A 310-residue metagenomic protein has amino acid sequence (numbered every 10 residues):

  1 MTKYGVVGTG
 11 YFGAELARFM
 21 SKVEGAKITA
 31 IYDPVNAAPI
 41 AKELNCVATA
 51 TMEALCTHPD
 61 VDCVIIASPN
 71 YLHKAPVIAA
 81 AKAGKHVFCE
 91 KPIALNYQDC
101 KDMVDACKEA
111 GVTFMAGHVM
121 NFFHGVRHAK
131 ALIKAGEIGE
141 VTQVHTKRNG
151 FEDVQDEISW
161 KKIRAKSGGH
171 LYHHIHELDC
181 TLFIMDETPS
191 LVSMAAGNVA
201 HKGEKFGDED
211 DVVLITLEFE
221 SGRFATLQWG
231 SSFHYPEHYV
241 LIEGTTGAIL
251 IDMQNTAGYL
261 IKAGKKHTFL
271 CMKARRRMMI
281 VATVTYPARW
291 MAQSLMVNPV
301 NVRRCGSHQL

Functional and structural regions predicted by a protein language model:
M1-L44: N-terminal Rossmann-like dinucleotide-binding module
V6, C63-S68, E220, G264 (+1 more regions): C-terminal helix-rich "cap/oligomerization" subdomain common to oxidoreductases
L16, C46-A106: Beta-loop-alpha module in the N-terminal Rossmann-like domain of NAD(P)-dependent dehydrogenases, especially those
C89-E90, F114-A116, I251: Hydrophobic residues in well-ordered beta-strands that form the structural core
D102-V119, G139-V144: Rossmann-fold dehydrogenase core element
M120-F206: Predominantly a Rossmann-like dinucleotide-binding segment in NAD(P)-dependent oxidoreductases
L178-A257, Y286-P299: Contiguous beta-strand/loop segments that form the cofactor/metal-binding neighborhood of enzyme cores
R275-A288, R304-G306: Active-site loop of classical SDR/Rossmann-like NAD(P)-dependent oxidoreductases, centered on the catalytic Tyr-X3-Lys
